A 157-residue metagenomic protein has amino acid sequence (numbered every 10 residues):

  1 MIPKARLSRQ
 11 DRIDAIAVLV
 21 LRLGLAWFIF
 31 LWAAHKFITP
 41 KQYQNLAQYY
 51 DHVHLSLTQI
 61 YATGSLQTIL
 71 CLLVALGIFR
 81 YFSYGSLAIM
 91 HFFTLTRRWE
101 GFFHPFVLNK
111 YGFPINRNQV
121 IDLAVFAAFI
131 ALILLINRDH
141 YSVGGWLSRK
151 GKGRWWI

Functional and structural regions predicted by a protein language model:
M1-K41, L57-S65, I69, L76-I157: Extended, low-polarity transmembrane helix blocks
K41-H54: Short juxtamembrane and helix-loop transition motifs at transmembrane-helix boundaries in membrane proteins
